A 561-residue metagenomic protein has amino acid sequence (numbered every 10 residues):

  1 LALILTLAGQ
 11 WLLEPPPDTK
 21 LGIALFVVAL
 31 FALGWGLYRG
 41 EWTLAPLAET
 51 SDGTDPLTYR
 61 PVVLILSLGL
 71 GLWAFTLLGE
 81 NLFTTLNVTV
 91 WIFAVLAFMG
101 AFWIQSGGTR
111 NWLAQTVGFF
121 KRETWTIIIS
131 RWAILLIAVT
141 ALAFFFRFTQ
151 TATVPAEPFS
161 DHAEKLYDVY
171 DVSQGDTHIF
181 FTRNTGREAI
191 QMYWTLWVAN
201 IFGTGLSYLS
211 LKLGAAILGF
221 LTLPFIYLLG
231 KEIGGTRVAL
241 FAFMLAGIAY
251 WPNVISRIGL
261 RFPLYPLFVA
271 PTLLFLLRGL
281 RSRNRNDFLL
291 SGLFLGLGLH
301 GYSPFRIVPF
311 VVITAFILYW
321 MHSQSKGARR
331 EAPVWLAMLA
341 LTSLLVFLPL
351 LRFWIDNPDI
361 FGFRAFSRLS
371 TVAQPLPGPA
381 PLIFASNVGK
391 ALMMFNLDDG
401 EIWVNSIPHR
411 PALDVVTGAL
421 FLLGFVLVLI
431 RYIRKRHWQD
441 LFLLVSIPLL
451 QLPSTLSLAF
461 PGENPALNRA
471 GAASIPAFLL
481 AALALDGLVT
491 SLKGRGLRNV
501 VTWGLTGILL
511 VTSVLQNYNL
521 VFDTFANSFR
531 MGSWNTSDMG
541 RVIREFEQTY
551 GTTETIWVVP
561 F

Functional and structural regions predicted by a protein language model:
L1-R131, L290, V311, A315-L318: Membrane-embedded, hydrophobic transmembrane alpha-helices
D55, A101-I104, T272-L290, G298 (+1 more regions): Membrane-interface transmembrane helices that cradle and orient dolichyl/undecaprenyl
I137, A340, L479, L483-L520: Signature aromatic-anchored transmembrane alpha helix within multi-pass, membrane-resident enzymes that catalyze glycan
V154, P411, T417, R498-E554 (+1 more regions): Membrane-proximal, lumen/periplasm-facing interface regions of secretory-pathway glyco- and lipid-modifying enzymes
P158, H162-F180, R187-A189, Y193 (+7 more regions): Transmembrane-lumen/periplasm boundary regions of multi-pass, lipid-linked membrane glycan transferases
L206-L209, I226-I248, D440-V445, N499-T506: Transmembrane-helix signature of polytopic, membrane-embedded enzymes that assemble or transfer cell-envelope glycans
L213-I233, P271, L423-L429, L480: Transmembrane-helix motifs of polytopic, lipid-linked glycan transferases
I255-S256, F262-Y265, I307, V415 (+2 more regions): Hydrophobic/aromatic-rich transmembrane helices and adjacent perimembrane loops
